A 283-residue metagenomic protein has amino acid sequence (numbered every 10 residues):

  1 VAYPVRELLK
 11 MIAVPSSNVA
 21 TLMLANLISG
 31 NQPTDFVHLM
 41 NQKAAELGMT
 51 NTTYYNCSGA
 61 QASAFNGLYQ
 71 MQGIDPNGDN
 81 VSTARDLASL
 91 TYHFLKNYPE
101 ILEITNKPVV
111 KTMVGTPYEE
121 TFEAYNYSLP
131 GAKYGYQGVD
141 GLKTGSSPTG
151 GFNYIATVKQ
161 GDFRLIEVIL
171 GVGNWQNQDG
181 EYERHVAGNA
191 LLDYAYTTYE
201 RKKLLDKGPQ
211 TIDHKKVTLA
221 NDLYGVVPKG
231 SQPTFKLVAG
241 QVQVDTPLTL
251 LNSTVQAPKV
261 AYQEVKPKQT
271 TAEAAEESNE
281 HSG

Functional and structural regions predicted by a protein language model:
V1, G59-S63, N106-V114: Acidic helix-start/capping segments at beta-turn-to-alpha-helix junctions
V1, R6-M11, L22-Q32, M71-N80 (+2 more regions): Second-shell loop/turn segments in exported
V1-N26, F122-G141: Conserved catalytic neighborhood of penicillin-recognizing serine enzymes
R6-K10, V14, N18, L22 (+6 more regions): Solvent-exposed, polar/charged alpha-helical surfaces in well-ordered, non-transmembrane soluble domains, broadly
I12-S17, L24-I28, N56-G59, I104-P108 (+2 more regions): Active-site-proximal beta-strand/loop segments in catalytic clefts of secreted hydrolases
A20-A25, F36, N51-S58, P99-K107 (+1 more regions): Surface-exposed patches in mature extracellular/periplasmic domains of secreted proteins
A25-K96: Mid-domain, small-residue-enriched loop/turn segments at the edges of structured enzyme/sensor domains
Q72-S282: Domain-terminus/edge residues, biased toward the C-terminal soluble/receptor-binding domains of extracytoplasmic
